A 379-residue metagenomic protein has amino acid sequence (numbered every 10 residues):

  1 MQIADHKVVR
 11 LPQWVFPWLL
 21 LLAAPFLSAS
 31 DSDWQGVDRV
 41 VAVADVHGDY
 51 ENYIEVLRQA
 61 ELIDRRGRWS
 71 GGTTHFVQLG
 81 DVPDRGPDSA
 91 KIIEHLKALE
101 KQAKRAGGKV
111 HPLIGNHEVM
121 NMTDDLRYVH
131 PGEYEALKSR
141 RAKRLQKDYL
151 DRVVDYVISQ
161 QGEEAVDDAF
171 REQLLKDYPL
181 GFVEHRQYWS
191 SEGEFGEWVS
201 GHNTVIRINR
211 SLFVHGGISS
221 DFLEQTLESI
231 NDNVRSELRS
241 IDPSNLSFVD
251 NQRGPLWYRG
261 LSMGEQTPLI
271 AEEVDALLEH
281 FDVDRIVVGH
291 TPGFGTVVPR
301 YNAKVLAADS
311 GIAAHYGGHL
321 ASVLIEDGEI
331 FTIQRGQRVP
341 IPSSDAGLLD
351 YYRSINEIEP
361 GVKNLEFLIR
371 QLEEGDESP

Functional and structural regions predicted by a protein language model:
I3, S28-P379: Feature recognizes metal-dependent phosphohydrolase scaffolds
I3-W18: Bacterial N-terminal signal peptides that target proteins for export
A23-A24: N-terminal signal peptide c-region/cleavage motif recognized by signal peptidases
